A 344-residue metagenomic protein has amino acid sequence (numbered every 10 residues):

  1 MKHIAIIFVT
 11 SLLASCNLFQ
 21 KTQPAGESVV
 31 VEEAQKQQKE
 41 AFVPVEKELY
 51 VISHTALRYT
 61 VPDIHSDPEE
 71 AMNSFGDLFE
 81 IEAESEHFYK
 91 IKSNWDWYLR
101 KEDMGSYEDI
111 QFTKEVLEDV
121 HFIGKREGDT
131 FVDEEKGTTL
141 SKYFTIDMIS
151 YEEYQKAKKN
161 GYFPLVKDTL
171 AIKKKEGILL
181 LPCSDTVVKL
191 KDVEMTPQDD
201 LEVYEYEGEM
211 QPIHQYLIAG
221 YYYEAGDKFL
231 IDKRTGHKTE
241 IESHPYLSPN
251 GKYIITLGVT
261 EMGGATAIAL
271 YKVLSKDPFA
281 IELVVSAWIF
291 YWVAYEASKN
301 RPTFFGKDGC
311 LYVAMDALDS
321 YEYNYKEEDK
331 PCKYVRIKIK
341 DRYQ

Functional and structural regions predicted by a protein language model:
A14-S15: C-terminal motif of bacterial Sec signal peptides marking the signal peptidase cleavage site
P24-F42, K92-E134: Boundary regions of SH3-family modules and the immediately adjacent low-complexity/disordered segments in eukaryotic
G26-F88, I123, P182-M195: Beta-loop motif signature
S106-D199: Solvent-exposed N-terminal domain segments of exported/luminal and surface proteins
G177-T196, Y223-E240, A269-W288, K326-Q344: Surface-exposed loop/turn elements that mediate protein-protein interactions on large endomembrane-trafficking
Q198-Y206, I241-N250, Y291-P302: Repeated scaffold domains used in trafficking and secretory/extracellular systems, primarily beta-propellers
E207-P212, P245-T256, P302-L311: Blade-terminus and WD-like Trp-Asp/Gly-His loop motifs, strongest in beta-propeller folds
I218-Y223, T256-M262, A267, V313-D319: Beta-strand C-termini and the immediately following turn/loop, strongest in propeller blades
